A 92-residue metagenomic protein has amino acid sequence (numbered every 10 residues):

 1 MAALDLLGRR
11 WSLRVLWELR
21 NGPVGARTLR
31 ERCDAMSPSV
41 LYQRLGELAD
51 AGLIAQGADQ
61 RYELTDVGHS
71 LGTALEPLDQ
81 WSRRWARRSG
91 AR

Functional and structural regions predicted by a protein language model:
M1-V40, A51-L53, R61-H69: N-terminal helix-turn-helix DNA-binding core of bacterial DNA-binding proteins
W17, D66, G72-R92: Amphipathic alpha-helical dimerization/coiled-coil segments that flank or bridge DNA-binding/regulatory modules
L45-G46: Short, hydrophobic-biased segments on the C-terminal half of alpha helices that form "recognition helices"
Q56: Short beta-strand "wing" residues that participate in macromolecule-binding interfaces
